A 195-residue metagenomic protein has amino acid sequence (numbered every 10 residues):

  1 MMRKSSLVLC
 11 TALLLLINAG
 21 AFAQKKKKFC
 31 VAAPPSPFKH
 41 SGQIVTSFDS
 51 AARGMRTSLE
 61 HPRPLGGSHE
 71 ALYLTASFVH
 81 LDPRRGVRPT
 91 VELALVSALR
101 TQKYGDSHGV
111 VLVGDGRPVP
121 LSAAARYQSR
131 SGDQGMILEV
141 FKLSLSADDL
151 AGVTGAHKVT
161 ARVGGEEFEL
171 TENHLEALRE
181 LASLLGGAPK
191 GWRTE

Functional and structural regions predicted by a protein language model:
M1, L15, F22-A23: Short, low-complexity interaction segments enriched in Ser/Thr/Pro/Gly
M1-L9: Bacterial N-terminal signal peptides that target proteins for export
C10-I17: Bacterial N-terminal signal peptides
F22-G155, T160-E195: A generic "folded-domain core" signal
